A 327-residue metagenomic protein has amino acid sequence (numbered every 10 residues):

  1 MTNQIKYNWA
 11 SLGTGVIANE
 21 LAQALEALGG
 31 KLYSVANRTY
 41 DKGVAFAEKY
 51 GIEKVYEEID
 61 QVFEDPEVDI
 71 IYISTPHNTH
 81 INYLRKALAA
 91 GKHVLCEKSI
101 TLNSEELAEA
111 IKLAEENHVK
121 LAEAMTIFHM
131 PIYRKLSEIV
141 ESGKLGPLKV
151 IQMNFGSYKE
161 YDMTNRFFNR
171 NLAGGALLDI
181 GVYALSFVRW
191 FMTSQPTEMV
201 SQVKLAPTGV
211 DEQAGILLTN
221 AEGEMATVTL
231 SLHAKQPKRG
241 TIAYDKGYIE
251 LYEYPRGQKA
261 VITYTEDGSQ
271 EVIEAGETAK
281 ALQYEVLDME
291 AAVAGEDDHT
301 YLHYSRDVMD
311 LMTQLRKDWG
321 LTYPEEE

Functional and structural regions predicted by a protein language model:
M1-Q4, I70-Y72, D288-E327: C-terminal helix-rich "cap/oligomerization" subdomain common to oxidoreductases
M1-Y50, E325: N-terminal Rossmann-like dinucleotide-binding module
L21, T39, E53-L113: Beta-loop-alpha module in the N-terminal Rossmann-like domain of NAD(P)-dependent dehydrogenases, especially those
Y56, C96, L121-E123, L251: Hydrophobic residues in well-ordered beta-strands that form the structural core
E109-T126, P147-K149: Rossmann-fold dehydrogenase core element
I127-M199: Predominantly a Rossmann-like dinucleotide-binding segment in NAD(P)-dependent oxidoreductases
S186-G257, V286-E296: Contiguous beta-strand/loop segments that form the cofactor/metal-binding neighborhood of enzyme cores
E274-L287, T300: Active-site loop of classical SDR/Rossmann-like NAD(P)-dependent oxidoreductases, centered on the catalytic Tyr-X3-Lys
